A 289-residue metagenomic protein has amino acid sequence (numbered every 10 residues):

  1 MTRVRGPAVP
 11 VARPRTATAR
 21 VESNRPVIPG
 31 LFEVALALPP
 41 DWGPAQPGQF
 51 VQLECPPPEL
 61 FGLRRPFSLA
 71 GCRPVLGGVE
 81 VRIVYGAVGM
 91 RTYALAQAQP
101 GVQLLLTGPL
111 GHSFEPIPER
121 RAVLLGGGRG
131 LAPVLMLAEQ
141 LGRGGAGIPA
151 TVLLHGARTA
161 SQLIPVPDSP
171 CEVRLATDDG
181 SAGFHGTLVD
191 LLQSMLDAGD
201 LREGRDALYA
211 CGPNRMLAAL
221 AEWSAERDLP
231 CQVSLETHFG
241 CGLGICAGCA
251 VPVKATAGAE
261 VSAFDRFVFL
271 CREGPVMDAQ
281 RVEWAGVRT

Functional and structural regions predicted by a protein language model:
T2-P100: Ferredoxin-reductase
R3, R15, F267-T289: Short, basic/aromatic-enriched C-terminal tail that caps enzymatic domains
P56-L60, G108-S113, A255: Short, charged beta-turn/beta-strand-edge "cap" motif at the junction between a beta-strand and an adjacent loop
L69-V75, L141-G142, Q193-G199, G248-A257: Short regulatory "switch" loops immediately downstream of catalytic or recognition motifs within protein catalytic
M90-H238: FNR/FR-type flavoprotein reductase catalytic core
P133, N214-R215, E236-A257, V261-V276: Local cysteine-cluster metal-coordination motifs and their immediate loop/turn environment, predominantly Fe-S cluster
